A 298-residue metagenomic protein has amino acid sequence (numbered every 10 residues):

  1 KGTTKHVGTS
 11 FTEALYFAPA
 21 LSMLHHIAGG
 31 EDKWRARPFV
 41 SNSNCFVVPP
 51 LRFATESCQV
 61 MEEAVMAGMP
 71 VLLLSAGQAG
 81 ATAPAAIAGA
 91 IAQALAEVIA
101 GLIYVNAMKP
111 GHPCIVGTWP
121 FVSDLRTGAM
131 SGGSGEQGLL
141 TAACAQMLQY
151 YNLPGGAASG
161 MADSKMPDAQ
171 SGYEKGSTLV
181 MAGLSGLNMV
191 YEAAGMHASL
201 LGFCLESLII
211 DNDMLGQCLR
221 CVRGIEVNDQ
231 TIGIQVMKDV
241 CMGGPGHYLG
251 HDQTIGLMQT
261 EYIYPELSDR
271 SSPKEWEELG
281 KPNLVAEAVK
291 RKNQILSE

Functional and structural regions predicted by a protein language model:
K1-N188: Helix-rich catalytic cores of soluble enzyme domains
I27, F203, G243: Sparse, context-dependent recognition of short Cys/His-centered cofactor- or disulfide-binding micro-motifs
L153-S159, L187-A194, G224-G233: Acidic/polar loop patches that form or flank catalytic/metal-binding clefts of enzymes that bind anionic ligands
P167-A169, L201-L205: Histidine/acidic-residue-rich catalytic or RNA/ligand-binding cores of hydrolases and nuclease-related proteins
V180-G202: Glycine-rich phosphate-binding active-site loops on the catalytic face of alpha/beta enzymes
E206-E298: Catalytic-core signal marking the mid-to-C-terminal active-site face
